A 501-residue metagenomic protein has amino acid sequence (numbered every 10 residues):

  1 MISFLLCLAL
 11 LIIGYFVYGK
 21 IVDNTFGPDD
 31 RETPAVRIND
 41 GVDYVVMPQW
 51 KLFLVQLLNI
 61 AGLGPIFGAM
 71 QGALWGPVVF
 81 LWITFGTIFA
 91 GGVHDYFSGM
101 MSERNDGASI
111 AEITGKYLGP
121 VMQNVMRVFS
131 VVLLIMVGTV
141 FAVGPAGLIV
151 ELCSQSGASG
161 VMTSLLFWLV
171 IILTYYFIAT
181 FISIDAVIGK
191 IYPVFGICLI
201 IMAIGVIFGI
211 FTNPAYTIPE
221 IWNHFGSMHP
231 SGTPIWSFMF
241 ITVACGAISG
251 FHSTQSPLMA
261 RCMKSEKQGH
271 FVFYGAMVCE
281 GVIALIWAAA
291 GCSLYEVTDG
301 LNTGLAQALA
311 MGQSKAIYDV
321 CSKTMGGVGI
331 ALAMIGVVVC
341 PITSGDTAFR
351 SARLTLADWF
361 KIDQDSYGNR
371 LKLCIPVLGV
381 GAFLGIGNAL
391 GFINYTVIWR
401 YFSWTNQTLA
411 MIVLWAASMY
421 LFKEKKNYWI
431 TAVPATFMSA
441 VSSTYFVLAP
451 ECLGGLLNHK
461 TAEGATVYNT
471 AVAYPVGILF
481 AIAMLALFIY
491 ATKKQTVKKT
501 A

Functional and structural regions predicted by a protein language model:
M1-G19, G72-S102, A111, I330 (+1 more regions): Extracellular loop-to-transmembrane helix junctions
A9-G27, F129, P145-I149, L165-T212 (+2 more regions): Membrane-interface loop-to-helix entry segments
L10-I66: Membrane-interface "cap" regions at the ends of multi-pass membrane proteins
L10-L11, Y15, Q56, A90-D106 (+5 more regions): Helix-loop-helix module between adjacent transmembrane segments
I38-K51, L57, E103-L134, Y318-I330 (+2 more regions): Transmembrane-helix boundary/entry motifs in multi-pass membrane transporters
M47-G64, I207-A215, H224-W287, L332-S344: Hydrophobic, membrane-embedded alpha-helices of multi-pass small-molecule transporters
G138-S156, T163, F167-W168, A179-T180 (+3 more regions): Hydrophobic alpha-helical segments and their helix-loop junctions in multi-pass secondary transporters
I210-I221, G275-D319, A389-I393: Extracellular/periplasmic helix-exit of transmembrane alpha-helices
